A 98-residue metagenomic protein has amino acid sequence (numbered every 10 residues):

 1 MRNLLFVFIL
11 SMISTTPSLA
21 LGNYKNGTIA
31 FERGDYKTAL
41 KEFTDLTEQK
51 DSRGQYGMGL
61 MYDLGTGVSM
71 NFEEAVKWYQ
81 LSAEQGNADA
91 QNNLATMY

Functional and structural regions predicted by a protein language model:
M1-L4: Positively charged n-region of N-terminal signal peptides that target proteins for export
V7-T15: Bacterial N-terminal signal peptides
T16-A20: Sec/Tat signal peptide C-region and signal peptidase I cleavage site
N23-A30, G57-L64, N93-Y98: Hydrophobic face of amphipathic alpha-helices that form TPR/SEL1-like repeat modules and related alpha-solenoid
F31-D35, E48-D51, L64-T66, N71 (+1 more regions): Short helix-capping/linker turns of helical repeat alpha-solenoids
